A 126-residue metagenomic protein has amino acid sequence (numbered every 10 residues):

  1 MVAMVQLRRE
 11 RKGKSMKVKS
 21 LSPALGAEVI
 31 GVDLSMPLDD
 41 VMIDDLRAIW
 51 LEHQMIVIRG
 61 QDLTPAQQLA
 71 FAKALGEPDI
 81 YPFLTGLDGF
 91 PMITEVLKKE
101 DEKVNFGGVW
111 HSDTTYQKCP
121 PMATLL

Functional and structural regions predicted by a protein language model:
M1-S15: Short, Lys/Arg-enriched N-terminal segments with co-localized hydrophobic residues within the first ~10-30 amino acids
K17-M55, R59-L126: Fe(II)/2-oxoglutarate oxygenase catalytic core
